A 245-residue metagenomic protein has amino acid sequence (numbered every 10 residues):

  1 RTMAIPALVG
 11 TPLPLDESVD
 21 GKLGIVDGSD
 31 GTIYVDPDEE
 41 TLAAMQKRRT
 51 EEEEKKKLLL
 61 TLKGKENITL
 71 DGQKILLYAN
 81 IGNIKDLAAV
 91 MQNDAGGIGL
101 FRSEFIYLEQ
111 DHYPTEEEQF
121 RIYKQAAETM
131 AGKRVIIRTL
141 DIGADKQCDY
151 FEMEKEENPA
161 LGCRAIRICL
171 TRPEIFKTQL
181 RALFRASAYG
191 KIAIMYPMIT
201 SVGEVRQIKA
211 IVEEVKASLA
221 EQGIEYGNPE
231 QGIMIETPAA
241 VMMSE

Functional and structural regions predicted by a protein language model:
R1-Q92: Acidic, glycine-rich flexible loop/linker segments
K56-E245: Conserved alpha/beta-domain cores
